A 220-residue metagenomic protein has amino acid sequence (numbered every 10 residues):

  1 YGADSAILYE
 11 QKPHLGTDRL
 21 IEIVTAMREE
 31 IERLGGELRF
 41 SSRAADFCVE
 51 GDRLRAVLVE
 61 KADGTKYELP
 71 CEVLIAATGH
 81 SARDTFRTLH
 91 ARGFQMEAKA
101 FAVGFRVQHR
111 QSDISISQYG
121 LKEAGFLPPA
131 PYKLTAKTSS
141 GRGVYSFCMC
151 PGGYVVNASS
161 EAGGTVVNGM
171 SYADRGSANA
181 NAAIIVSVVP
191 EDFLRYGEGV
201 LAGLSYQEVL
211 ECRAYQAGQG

Functional and structural regions predicted by a protein language model:
Y1-G220: Residues forming the flavin
